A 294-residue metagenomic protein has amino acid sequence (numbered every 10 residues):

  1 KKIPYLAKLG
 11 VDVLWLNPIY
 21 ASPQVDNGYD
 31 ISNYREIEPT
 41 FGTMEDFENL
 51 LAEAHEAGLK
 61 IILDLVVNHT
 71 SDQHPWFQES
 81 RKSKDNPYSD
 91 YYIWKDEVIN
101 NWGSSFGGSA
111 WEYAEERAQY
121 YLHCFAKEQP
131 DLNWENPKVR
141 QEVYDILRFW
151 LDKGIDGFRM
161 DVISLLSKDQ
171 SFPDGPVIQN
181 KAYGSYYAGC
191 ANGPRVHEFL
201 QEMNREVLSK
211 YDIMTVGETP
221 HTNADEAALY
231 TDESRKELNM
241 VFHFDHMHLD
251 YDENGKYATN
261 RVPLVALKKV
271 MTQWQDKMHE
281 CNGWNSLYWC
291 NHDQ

Functional and structural regions predicted by a protein language model:
K1-R148, D152, L165-N223: Acidic/aromatic-lined carbohydrate-recognition and catalytic surfaces of CAZymes acting on diverse glycans
L14, F158-M160: Hydrophobic residues within beta-strands of alpha/beta enzymes
D64, M160, H292: Active-site glycine-centered loops adjacent to acidic/histidine catalytic or metal-binding residues that shape
D72-G103, L200-Q294: Conserved alpha/beta catalytic core and glycan-binding cleft of carbohydrate-active enzymes
I155: Conserved protein kinase catalytic-loop anchor
S164-L165, W274: Conserved nucleotide-binding/hydrolysis micro-motifs of P-loop NTPases
